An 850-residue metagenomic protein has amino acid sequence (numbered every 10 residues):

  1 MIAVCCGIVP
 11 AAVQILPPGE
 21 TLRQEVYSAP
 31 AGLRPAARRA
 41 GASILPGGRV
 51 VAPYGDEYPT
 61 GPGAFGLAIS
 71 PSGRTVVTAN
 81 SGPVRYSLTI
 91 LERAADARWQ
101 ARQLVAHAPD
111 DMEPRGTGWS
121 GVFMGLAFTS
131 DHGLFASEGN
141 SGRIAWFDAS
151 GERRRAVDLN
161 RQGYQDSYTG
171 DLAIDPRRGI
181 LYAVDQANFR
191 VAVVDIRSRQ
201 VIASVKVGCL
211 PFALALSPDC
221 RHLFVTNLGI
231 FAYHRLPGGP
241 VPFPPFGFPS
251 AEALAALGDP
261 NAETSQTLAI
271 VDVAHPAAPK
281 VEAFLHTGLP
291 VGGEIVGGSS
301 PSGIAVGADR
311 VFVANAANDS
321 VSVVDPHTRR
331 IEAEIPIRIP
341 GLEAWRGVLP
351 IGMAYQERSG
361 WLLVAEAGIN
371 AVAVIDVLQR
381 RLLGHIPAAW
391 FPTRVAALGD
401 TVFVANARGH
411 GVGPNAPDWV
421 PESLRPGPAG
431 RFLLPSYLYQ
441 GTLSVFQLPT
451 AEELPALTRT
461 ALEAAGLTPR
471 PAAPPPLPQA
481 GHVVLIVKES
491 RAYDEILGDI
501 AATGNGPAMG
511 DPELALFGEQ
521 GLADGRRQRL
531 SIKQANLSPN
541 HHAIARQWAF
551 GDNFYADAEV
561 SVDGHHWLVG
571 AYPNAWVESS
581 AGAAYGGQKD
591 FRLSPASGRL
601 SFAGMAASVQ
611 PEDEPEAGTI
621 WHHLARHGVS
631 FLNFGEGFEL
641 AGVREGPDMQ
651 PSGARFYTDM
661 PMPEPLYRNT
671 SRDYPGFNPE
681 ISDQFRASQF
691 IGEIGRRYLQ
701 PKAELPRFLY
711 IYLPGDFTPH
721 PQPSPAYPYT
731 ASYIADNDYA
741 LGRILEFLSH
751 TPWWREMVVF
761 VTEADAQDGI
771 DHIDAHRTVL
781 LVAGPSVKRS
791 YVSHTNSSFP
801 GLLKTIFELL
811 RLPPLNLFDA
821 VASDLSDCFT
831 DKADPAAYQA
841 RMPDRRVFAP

Functional and structural regions predicted by a protein language model:
I2-C6: Gram-negative bacterial Sec-dependent N-terminal signal peptides
G7-A473: Predominantly soluble domains enriched in secretory-pathway, periplasmic, or organellar proteins
Y439, P455-P850: N-terminal pro-sequences and low-complexity stem/linker regions of secreted or lumenal proteins
